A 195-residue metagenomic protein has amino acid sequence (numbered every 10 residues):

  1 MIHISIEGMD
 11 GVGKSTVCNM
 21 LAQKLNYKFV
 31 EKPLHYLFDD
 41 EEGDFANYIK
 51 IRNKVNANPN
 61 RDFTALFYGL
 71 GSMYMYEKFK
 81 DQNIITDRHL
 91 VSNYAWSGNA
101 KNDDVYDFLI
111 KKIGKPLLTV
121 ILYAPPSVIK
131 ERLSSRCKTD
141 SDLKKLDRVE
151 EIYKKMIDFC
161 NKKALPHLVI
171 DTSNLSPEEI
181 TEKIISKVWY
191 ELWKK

Functional and structural regions predicted by a protein language model:
I4-I6: Hydrophobic anchor at the beta1->P-loop junction of P-loop NTPases
M9: P-loop (Walker A) phosphate-binding loop of NTP-binding proteins
V12: ATP-binding Walker
S15: Walker A/P-loop
M20, S134-K195: NTP-dependent small-molecule kinase module
Q23-E31: Post-Walker A helix-loop "phosphate-sensing" segment adjacent to the P-loop in P-loop NTPases
P33-D104: ATP-dependent small-molecule kinase phosphotransfer cores that center on conserved nucleotide phosphate-binding segments
W96, K101-D158: A glycine- and Lys/Arg-enriched "phosphate-lid" helix/loop adjacent to the NTP-binding pocket of small-molecule kinases
